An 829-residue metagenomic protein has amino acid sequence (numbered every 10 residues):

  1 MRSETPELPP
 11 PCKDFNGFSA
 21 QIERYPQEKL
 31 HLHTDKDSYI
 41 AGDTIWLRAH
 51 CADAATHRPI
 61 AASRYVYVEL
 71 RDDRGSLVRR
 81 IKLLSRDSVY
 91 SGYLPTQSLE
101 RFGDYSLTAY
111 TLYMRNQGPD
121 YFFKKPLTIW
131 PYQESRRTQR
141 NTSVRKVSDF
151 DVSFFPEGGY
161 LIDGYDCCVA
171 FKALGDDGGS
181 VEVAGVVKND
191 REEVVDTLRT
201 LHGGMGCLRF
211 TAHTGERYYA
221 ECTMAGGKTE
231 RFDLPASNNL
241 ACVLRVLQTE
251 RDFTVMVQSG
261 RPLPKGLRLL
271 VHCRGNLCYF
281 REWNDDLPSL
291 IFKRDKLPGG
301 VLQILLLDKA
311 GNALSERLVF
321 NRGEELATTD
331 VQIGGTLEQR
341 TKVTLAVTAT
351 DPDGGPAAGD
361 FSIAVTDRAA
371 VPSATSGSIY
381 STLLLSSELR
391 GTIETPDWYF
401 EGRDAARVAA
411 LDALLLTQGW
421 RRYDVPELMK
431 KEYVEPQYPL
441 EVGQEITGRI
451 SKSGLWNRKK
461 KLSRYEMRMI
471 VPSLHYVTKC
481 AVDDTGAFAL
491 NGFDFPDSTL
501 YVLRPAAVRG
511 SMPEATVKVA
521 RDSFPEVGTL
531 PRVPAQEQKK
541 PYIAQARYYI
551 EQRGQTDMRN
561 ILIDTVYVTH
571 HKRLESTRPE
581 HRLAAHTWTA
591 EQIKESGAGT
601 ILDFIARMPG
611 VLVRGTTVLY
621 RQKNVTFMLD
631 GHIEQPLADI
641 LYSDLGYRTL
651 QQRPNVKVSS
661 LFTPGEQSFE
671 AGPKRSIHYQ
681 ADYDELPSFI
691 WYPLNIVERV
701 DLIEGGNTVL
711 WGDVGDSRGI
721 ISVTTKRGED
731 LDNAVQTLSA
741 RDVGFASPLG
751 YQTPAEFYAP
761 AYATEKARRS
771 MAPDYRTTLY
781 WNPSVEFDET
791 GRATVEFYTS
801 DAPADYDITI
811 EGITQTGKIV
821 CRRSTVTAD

Functional and structural regions predicted by a protein language model:
M1-D14: Bacterial Sec-dependent N-terminal signal peptides
I22-Y25, K36, I40, A61 (+16 more regions): Surface-exposed, low-complexity/disordered segments and acidic/polar micro-motifs at processing/linker regions
R48-A49, E69, Y105-Y113, L305 (+1 more regions): Internal, hydrophobic beta-strand segments that form the core of beta-sheet-rich folds
I81-R86, D196-H202, F280-D286, T478-D484 (+1 more regions): Short beta-strand segments within Ig-like beta-sandwich modules, predominantly Fibronectin type-III
Y90-T96: Ligand-binding face of N-terminal immunoglobulin V-set domains in extracellular IgSF glycoproteins
D190-R191, F627-Q635: Short strand-turn-strand beta-turns centered on an Asx-Gly dipeptide
L694-I703: Phosphoinositide-dependent membrane-docking surfaces
